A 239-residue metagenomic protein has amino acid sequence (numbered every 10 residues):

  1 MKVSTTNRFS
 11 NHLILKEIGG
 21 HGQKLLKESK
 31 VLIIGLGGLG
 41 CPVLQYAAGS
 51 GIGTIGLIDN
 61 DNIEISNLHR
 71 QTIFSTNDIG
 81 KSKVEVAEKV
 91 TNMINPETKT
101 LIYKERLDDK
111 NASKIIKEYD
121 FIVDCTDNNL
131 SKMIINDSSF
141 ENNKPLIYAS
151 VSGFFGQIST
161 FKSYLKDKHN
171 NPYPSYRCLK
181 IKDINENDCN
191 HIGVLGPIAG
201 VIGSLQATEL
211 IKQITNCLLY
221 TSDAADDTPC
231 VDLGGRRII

Functional and structural regions predicted by a protein language model:
M1-L32, P172: N-terminal charged helix/coil linker that caps or initiates catalytic domains
L26, I115-D120: A short, aliphatic-rich alpha-helical micro-motif
I33-L36, L57: Hydrophobic Val/Ile/Leu positions in short beta-strands of Rossmann-like dinucleotide-binding domains
L39: Hydrophobic/small residue at the entry helix of a nucleotide-binding pocket
G49-T54: Conserved S-adenosyl-L-methionine
D59-I94: Glycine-rich phosphate-binding loop and adjoining beta1-alpha1-beta2 segment of Rossmann-like nucleotide-binding folds
T100-I102, L107-D108, E118-I202, E209-T215: E1/E1-like adenylate-forming module used to activate ubiquitin-like modifiers and sulfur-carrier proteins
Y220-A225: Conserved small/polar residues in nucleotide/adenosyl-binding loops
